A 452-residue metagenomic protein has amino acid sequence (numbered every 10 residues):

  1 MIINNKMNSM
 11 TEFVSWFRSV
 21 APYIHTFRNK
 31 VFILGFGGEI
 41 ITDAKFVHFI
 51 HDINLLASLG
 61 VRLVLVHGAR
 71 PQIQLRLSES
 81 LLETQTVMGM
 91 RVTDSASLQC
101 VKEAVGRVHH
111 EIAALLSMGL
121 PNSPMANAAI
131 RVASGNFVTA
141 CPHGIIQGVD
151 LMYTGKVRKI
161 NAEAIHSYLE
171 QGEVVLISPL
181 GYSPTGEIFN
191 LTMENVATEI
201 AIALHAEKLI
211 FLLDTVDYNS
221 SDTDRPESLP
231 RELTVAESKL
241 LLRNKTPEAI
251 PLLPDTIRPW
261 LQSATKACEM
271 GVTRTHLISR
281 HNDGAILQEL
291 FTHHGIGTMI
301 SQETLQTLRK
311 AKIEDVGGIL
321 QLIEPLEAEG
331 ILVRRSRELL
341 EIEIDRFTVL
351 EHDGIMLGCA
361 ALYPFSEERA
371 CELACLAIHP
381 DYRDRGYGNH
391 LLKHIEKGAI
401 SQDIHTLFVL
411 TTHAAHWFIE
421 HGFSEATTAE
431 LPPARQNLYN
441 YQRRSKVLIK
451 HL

Functional and structural regions predicted by a protein language model:
I2-V64: N-terminal glycine-/serine-/threonine-rich phosphate-binding loop
S78-L176: Ligand-binding beta-strand-loop-alpha-helix segment within the catalytic cores of soluble metabolic enzymes
V92-P124, A162-E163, L169, S178-I200 (+1 more regions): Polyanion-binding loop/helix "lid" in catalytic or ligand-binding cores
P230-E232, E303-V333, R444-V447: Short amphipathic alpha-helix that is part of the acyltransferase structural core
R334-H379: A conserved beta-strand-loop-helix scaffold within acyl/acetyltransferase catalytic domains
I378, D384-A399, V409: Conserved acetyl-CoA-binding loop-helix of GNAT-fold acetyltransferases
L407-I419, S424, A429-R435: Conserved beta-strand-loop-alpha-helix junction that forms the acyl-donor binding cleft
T412, E430-L452: C-terminal "cap" of GNAT-fold acetyltransferases
